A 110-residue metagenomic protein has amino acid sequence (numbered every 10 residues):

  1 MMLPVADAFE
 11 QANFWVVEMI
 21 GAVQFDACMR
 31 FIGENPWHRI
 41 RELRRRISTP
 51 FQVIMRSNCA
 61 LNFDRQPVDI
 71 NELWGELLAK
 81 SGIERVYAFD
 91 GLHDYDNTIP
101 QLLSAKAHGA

Functional and structural regions predicted by a protein language model:
M1-M2, P67: General structural signal for secondary-structure boundaries
M2-F9: Short catalytic helix/loop segments, enriched in acidic residues and glycine and frequently bearing histidine
E10-F14: Feature activates predominantly on carbohydrate-active enzymes
V16, I20-A110: Active-site beta->alpha loop and helix N-cap motifs at the rims of alpha/beta catalytic domains
